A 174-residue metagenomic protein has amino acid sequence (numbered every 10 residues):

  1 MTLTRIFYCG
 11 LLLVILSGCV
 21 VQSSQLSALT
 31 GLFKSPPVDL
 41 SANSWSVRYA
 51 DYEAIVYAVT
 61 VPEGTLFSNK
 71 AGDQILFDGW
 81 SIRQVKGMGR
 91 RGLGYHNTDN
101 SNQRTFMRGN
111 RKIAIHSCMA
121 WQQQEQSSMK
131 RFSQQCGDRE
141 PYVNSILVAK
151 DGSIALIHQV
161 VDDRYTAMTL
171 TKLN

Functional and structural regions predicted by a protein language model:
M1-Y8: Bacterial N-terminal signal peptides that target proteins for export
I15-G18: C-terminal motif of bacterial Sec signal peptides marking the signal peptidase cleavage site
V20-L76, S81-N174: Acidic, serine/threonine-rich low-complexity disordered tracts
